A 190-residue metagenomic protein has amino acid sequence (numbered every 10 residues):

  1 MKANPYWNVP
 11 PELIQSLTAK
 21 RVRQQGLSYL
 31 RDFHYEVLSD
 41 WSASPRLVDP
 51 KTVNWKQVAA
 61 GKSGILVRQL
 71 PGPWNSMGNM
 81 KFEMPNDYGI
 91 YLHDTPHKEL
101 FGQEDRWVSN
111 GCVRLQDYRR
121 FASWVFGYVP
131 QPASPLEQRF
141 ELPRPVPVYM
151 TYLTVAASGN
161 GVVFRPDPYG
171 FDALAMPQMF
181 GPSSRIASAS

Functional and structural regions predicted by a protein language model:
M1-S190: Well-ordered beta-sheet/strand-loop patches within structured domains
